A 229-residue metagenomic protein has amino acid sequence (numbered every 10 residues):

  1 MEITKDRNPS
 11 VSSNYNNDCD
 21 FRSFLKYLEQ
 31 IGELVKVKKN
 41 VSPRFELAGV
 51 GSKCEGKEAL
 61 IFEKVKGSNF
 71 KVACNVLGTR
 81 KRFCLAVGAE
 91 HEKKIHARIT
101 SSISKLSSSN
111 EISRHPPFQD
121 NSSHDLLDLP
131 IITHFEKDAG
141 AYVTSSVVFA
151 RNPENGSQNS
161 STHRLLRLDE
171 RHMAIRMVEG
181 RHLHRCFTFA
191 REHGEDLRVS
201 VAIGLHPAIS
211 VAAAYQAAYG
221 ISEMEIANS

Functional and structural regions predicted by a protein language model:
E2-S229: Extended, highly charged
